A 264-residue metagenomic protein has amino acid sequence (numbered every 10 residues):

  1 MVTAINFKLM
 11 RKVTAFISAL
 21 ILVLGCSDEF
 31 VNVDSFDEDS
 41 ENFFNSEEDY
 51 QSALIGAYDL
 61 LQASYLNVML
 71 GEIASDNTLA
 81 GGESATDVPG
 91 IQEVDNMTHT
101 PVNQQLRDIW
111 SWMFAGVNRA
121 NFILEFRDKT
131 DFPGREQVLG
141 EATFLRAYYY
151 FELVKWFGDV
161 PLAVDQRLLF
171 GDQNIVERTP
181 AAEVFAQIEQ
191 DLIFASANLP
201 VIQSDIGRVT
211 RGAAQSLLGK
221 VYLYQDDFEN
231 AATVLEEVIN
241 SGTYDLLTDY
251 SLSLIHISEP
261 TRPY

Functional and structural regions predicted by a protein language model:
M1-S35: Bacterial Sec-dependent N-terminal signal peptides
C26-G71, D249: Membrane-proximal, proline-rich intrinsically disordered regions
E47, Q51, D59-S64, V88-F157 (+3 more regions): Conserved, well-structured interaction surfaces
T143, Q215-Y222, V234: TPR/Sel1-like alpha-solenoid repeat signature
L235-N240: TPR/TPR-like (Sel1-like) alpha-helical repeat modules
I255-Y264: Single conserved hydrophobic/aromatic residue that forms the stacking wall/gate of nucleotide- or nucleobase-binding
